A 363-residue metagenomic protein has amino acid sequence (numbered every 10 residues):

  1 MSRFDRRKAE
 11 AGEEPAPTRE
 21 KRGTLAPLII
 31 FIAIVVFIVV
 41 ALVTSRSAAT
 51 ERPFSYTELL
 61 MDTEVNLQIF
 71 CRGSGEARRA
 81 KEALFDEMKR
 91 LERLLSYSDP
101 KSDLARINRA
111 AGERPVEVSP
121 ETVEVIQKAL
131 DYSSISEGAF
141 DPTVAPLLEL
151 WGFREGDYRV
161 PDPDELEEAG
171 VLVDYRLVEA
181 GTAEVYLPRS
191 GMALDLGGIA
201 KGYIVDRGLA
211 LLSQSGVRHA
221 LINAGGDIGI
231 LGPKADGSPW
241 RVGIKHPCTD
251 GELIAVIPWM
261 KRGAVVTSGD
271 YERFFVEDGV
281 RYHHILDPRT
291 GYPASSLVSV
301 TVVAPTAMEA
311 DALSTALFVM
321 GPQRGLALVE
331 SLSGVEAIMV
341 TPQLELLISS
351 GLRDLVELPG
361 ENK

Functional and structural regions predicted by a protein language model:
S2-K363: Mature catalytic core of soluble alpha/beta enzymes
